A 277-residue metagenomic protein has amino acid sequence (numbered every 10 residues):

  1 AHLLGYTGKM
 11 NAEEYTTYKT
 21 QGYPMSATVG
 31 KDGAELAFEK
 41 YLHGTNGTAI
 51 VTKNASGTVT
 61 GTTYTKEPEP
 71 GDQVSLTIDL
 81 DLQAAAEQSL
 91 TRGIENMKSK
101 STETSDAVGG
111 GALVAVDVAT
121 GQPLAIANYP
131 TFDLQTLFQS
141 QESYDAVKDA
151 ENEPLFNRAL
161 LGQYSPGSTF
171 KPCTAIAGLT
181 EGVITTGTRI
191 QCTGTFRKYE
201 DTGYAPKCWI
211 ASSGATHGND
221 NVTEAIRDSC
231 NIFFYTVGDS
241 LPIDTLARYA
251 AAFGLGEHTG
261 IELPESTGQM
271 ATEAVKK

Functional and structural regions predicted by a protein language model:
A1-G71, Q88: Small/polar-residue-rich segments within soluble enzyme cores
A1-T7, L113, T120-L124: Short glycine/threonine-rich beta-strand-turn micro-motifs
H2, A34, P70-V74, G109-A112 (+2 more regions): Envelope-exposed proteins and targeting segments
L42, L90, I94, L241 (+1 more regions): Structural signal for hydrophobic packing residues in well-ordered secondary-structure cores of soluble enzyme domains
K53-T65, I78, S105, G111 (+2 more regions): Beta-lactam-recognizing serine transpeptidase/beta-lactamase-like catalytic domain environment
V59-G111: Conserved, well-ordered alpha-helix/loop/beta-strand core segments that scaffold catalytic motifs
